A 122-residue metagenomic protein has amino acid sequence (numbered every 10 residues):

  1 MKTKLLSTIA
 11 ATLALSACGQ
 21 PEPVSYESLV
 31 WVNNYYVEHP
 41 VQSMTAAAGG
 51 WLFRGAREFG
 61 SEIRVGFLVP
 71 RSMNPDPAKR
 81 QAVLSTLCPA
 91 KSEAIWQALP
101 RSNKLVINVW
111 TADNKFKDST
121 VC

Functional and structural regions predicted by a protein language model:
M1-L6: Bacterial N-terminal signal peptides that target proteins for export
A14-A17: C-terminal motif of bacterial Sec signal peptides marking the signal peptidase cleavage site
G19-P21: Bacterial signal peptide processing site
Y26-A46: Post-signal peptide N-terminal segment of mature Sec-exported envelope proteins
T45-R71: Short edge beta-strands and adjacent turn/loop segments
F67-R71, V109-T111, C122: A mature extracytoplasmic/lumenal domain signature
P75-P100: Short, non-transmembrane amphipathic alpha-helical segments
K91-D118: A short amphipathic beta-strand at an alpha->beta junction
